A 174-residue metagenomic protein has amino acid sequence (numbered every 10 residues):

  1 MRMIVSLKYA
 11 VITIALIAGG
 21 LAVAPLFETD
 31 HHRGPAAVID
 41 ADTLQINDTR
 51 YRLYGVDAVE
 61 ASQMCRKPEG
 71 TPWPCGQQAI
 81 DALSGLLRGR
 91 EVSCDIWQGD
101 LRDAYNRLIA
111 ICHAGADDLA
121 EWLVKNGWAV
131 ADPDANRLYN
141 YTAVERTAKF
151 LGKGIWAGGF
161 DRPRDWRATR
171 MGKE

Functional and structural regions predicted by a protein language model:
R2-E174: Small beta-barrel nucleic-acid-binding modules, primarily SNase/OB-fold domains and secondarily Tudor-like barrels
